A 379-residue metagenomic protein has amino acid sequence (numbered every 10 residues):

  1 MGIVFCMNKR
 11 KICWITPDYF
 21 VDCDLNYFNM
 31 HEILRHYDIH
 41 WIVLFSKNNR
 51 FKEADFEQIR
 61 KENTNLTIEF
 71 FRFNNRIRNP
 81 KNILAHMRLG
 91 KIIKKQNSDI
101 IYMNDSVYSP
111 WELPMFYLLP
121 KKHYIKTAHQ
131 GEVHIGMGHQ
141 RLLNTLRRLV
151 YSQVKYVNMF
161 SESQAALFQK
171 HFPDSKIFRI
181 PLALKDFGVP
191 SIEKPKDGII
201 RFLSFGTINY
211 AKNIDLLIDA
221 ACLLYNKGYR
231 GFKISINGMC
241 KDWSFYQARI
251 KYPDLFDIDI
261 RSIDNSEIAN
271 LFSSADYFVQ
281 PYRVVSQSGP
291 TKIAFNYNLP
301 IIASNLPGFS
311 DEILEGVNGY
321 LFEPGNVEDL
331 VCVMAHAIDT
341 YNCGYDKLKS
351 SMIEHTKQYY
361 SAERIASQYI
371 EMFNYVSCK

Functional and structural regions predicted by a protein language model:
W14-T16, N75-R78, L89-P110, H123-I125: Short N-terminal targeting/anchoring amphipathic segment
P17-C23, H31-K81, Q164, M239-W243: N-terminal strand-loop element at the rim of the active site of nucleotide-sugar-dependent glycosyltransferases
C23, A85-H86, I101-K121, S286: An aromatic- and histidine-rich active-site surface loop
M87-K91, L118, Q140-V157: Membrane-proximal helix-turn-helix segments that form the acceptor-binding/catalytic region of lipid-linked
P195-K212, I218-C222, S235: Conserved donor-binding/catalytic core segment of Leloir-type glycosyltransferases
F245-A269: Nucleotide-activated donor-binding/catalytic signature segment of Leloir-type glycosyltransferases, i.e., the conserved
N270-S286, L299: Acidic donor-binding loop of glycosyltransferase active sites
E315-G316, Y320-V327, H336-N342: Conserved acidic donor-binding segment of nucleotide-sugar-dependent glycosyltransferases
